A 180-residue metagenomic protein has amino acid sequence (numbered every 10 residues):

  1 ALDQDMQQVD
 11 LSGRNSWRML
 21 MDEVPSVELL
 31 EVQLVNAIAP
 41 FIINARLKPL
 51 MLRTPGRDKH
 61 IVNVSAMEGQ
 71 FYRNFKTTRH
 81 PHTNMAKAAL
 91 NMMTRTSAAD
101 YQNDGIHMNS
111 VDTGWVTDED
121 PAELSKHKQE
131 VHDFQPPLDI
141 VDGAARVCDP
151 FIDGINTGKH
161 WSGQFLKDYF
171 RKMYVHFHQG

Functional and structural regions predicted by a protein language model:
A1-Q33, I38, A45-G105, T113-P136: Catalytic loop of short-chain dehydrogenase/reductase
A1-Q4, K128-G180: C-terminal helical subdomain
A39, A89, D142, R146: Charged catalytic carboxylate motif
Y101-T113, T157-F165: Conserved Rossmann-fold SDR core element
